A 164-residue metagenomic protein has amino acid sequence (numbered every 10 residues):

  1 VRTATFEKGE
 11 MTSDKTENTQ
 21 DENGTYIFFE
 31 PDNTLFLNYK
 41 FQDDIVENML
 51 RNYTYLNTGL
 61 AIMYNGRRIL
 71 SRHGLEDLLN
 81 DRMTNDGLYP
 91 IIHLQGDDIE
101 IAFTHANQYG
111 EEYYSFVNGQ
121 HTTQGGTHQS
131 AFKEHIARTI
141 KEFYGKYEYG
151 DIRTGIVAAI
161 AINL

Functional and structural regions predicted by a protein language model:
V1-D81: GHKL-type ATPase core
D44, R51-Y53, G59-L164: GHKL/Histidine-kinase-like ATPase module
